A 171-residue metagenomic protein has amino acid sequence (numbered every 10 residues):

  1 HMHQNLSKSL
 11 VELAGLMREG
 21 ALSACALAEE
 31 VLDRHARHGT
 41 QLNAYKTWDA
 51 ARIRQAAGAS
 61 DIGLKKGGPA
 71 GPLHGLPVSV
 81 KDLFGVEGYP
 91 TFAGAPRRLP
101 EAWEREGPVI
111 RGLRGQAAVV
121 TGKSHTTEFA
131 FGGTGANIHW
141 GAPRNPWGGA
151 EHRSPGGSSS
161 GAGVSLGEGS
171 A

Functional and structural regions predicted by a protein language model:
H1-Q55: An N-terminal boundary/leader segment
E12, E30, A59, P108 (+1 more regions): Alpha-helical scaffold segments in soluble metabolic enzymes
L13-M17, S60, A162: Generic hydrophobic alpha-helical segments
A21, G68-P69, Y89: Conserved SET/PR domain catalytic loop and adjacent active-site segment of histone-lysine N-methyltransferases
A51-D61, A117-A118, T127: Long amphipathic alpha-helix in the N-terminal Rossmann-like dinucleotide-binding domain of NAD(P)-dependent
S60-P77: Immediate post-signal peptide segment of exported/extracytoplasmic ligand-binding proteins
L73-A171: Short glycine/serine-rich loop/turn segments
